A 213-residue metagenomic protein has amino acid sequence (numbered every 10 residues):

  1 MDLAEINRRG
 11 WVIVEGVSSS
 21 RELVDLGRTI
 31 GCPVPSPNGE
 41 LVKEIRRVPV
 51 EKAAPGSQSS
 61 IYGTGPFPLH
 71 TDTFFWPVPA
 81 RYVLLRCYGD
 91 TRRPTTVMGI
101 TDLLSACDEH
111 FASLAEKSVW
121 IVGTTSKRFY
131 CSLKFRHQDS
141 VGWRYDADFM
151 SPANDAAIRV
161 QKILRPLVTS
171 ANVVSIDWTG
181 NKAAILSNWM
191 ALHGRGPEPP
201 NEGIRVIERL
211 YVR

Functional and structural regions predicted by a protein language model:
D2-W11, G16-V17, R46-R213: Active-site environment of non-heme Fe oxygenases that use a 2-His-1-carboxylate facial triad
S20-D25: Short, conserved charged micro-motifs
G27-R28, R165: Generic solvent-exposed, charged/amphipathic alpha-helical segments that serve as macromolecular interface scaffolds
G31, P35, G39-V50: Intrinsically disordered, low-complexity, charge-biased terminal/linker regions in eukaryotic proteins
